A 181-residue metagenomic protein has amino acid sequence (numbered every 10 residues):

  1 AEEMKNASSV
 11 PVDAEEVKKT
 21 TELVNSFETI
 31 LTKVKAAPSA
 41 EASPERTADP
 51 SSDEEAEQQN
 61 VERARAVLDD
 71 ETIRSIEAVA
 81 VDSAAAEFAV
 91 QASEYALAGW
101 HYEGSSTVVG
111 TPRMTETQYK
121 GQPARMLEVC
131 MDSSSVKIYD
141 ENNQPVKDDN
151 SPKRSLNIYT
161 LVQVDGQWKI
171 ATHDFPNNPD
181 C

Functional and structural regions predicted by a protein language model:
A1-E2: Bacterial lipoprotein signal-peptidase II cleavage site
K5-Y102: Core segments of small alpha/beta cavity-forming domains
R46, E57-A64, T115-Q118, D140-D148: Low-complexity, polar-biased intrinsically disordered regions enriched in Pro/Ser/Thr/Gly
T72-E77, A84-A92, Y119-A124, C130-S134 (+1 more regions): A broad, low-specificity signal for short, low-complexity segments enriched in glycine/proline and polar/charged
Y95-N142: Surface-exposed, charged secondary-structure patches
M126, K147-C181: Short beta-strand edge/turn micro-motifs at domain boundaries
